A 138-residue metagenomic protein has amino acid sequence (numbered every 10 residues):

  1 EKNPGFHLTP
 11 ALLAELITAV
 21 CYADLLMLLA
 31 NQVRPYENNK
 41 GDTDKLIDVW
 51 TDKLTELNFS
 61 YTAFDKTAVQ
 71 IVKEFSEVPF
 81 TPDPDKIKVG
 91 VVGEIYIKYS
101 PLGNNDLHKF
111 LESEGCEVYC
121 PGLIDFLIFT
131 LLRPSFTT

Functional and structural regions predicted by a protein language model:
E1-T138: An N-terminal assembly and electron-transfer interface module characteristic of large anaerobic redox and radical
